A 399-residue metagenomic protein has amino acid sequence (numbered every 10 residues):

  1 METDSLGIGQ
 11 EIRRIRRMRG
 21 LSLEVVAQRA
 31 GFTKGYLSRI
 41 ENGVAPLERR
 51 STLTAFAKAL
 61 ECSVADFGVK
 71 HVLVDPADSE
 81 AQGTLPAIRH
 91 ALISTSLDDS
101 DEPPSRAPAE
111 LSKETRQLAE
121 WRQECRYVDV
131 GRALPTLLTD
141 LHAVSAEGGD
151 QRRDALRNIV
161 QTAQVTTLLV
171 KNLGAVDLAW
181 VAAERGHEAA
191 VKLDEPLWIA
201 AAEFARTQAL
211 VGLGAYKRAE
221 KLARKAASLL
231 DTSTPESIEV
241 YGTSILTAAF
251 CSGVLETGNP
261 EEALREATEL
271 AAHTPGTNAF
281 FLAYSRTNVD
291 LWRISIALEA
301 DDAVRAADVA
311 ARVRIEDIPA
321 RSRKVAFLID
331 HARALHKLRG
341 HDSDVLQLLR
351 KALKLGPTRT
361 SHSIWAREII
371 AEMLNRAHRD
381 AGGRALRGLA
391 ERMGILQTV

Functional and structural regions predicted by a protein language model:
M1-R19: A short, Lys/Arg-rich alpha-helix, primarily the initiator
E2-D4, P103-V399: Conserved binding/catalytic microenvironments
R16, A27, A57: The alpha-helix within a helix-turn-helix
G20-I40: Short alpha-helical DNA-recognition segment
G31, S51-D66: DNA major-groove recognition helix of helix-turn-helix/homeodomain DNA-binding modules
E61-P76, V289: Short C-terminal boundary/hinge segments that cap the last helix of small helical domains
V69-E102: Short, charged recognition helix plus adjacent turn of helix-turn-helix-like nucleic-acid-binding domains
